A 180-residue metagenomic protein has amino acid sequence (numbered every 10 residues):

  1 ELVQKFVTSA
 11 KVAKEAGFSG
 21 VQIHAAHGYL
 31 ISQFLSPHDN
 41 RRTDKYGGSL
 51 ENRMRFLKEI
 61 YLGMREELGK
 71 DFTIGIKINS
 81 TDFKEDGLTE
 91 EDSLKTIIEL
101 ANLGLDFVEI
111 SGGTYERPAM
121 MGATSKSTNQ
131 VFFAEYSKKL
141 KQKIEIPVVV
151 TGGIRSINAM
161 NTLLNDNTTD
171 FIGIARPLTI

Functional and structural regions predicted by a protein language model:
E1-I180: Flavin-dependent oxidoreductase catalytic cores
